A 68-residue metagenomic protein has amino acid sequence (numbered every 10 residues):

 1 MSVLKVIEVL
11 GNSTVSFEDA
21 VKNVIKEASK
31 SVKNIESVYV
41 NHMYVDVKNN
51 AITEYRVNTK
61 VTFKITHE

Functional and structural regions predicted by a protein language model:
M1-S2, E68: Compositionally biased, disordered extreme N-termini, encompassing classical targeting presequences
S2-E36: Short, well-ordered alpha-helical segments
L4, V38, R56-N58: Structural motif
V9-G11, M43, V57-F63: A structural signal for short, well-ordered beta-strand segments
T14-S16, V45, T62, T66-E68: Generic "edge-of-domain/loop-turn" microfeature
V24-I25, V47-I52: Noncatalytic linker/hinge segments flanking ATPase motor cores
V38-V47: Short, conserved loop-to-beta-strand elements that form functional interface hotspots
N50-E68: C-terminal structural segments of small proteins and small subunits
